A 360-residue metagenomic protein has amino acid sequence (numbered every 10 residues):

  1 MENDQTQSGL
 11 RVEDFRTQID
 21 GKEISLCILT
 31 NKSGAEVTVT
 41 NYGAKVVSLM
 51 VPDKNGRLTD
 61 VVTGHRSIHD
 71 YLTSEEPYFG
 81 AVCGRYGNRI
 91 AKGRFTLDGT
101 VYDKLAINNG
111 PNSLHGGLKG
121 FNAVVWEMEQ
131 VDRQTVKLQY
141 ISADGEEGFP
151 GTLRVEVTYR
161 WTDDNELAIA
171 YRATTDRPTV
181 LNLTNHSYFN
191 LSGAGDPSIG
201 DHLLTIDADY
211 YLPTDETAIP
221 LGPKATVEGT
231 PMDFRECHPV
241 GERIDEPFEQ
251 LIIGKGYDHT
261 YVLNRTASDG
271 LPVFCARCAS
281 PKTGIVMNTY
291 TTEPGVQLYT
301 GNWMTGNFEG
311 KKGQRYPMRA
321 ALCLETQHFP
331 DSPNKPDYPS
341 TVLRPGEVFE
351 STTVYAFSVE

Functional and structural regions predicted by a protein language model:
E2-E360: An exposed, glycine/acidic-rich loop-and-rim segment of catalytic or binding clefts
